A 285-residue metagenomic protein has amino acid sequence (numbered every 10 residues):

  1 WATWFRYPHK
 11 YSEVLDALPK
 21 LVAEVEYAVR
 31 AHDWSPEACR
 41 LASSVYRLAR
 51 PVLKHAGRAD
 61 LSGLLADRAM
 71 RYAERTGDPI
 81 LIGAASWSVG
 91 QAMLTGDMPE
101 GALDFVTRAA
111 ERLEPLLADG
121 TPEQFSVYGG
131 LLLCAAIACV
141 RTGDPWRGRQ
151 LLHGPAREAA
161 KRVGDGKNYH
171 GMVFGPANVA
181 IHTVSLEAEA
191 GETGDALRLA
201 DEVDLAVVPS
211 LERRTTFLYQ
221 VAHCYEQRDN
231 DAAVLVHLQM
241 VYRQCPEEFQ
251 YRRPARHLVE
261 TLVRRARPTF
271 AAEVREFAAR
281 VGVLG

Functional and structural regions predicted by a protein language model:
W1-G285: Conserved binding/catalytic microenvironments
